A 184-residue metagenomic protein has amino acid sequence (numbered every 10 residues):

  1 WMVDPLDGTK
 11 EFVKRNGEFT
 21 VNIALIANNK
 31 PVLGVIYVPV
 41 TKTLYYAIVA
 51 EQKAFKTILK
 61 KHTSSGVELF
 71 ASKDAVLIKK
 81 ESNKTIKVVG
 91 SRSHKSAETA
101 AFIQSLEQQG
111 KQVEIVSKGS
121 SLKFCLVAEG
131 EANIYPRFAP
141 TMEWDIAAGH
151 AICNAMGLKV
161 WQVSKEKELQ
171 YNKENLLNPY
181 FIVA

Functional and structural regions predicted by a protein language model:
W1-F55, H62, G66-V67: DPxDG-like acidic metal-binding loop motif
G8-T9, V88, V127: Buried hydrophobic positions in well-ordered alpha/beta secondary-structure cores of metabolic enzymes
V32, I86, N133: Conserved acidic residues
E51-K56, K61-T63, E174-A184: Structural helix-boundary/capping segments
A54, V76-I78, L169-Y171: Short clusters of hydrophobic/aromatic residues that line enzyme substrate/ligand-binding pockets
K60-F70, G110-K111: Short helix-coil transition/hinge motifs at the ends and kinks of transmembrane helices, capturing the brief
E68-L69, A100-Q109, V116, L122-A184: Oxyanion/phosphate-interacting regions
A75-T99, S105, Q109-S117: Short loop->beta-strand "edge-of-pocket" segments that line small-molecule binding or catalytic clefts across diverse
